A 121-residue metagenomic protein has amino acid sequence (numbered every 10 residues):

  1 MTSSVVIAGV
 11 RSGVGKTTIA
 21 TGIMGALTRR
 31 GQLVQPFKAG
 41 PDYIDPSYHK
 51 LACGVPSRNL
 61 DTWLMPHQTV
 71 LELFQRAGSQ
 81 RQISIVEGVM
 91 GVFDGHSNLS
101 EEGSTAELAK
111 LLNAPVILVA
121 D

Functional and structural regions predicted by a protein language model:
T2-V14, T18, M24-L112, I117-D121: ATP-dependent carboxylate-amine ligase catalytic core
